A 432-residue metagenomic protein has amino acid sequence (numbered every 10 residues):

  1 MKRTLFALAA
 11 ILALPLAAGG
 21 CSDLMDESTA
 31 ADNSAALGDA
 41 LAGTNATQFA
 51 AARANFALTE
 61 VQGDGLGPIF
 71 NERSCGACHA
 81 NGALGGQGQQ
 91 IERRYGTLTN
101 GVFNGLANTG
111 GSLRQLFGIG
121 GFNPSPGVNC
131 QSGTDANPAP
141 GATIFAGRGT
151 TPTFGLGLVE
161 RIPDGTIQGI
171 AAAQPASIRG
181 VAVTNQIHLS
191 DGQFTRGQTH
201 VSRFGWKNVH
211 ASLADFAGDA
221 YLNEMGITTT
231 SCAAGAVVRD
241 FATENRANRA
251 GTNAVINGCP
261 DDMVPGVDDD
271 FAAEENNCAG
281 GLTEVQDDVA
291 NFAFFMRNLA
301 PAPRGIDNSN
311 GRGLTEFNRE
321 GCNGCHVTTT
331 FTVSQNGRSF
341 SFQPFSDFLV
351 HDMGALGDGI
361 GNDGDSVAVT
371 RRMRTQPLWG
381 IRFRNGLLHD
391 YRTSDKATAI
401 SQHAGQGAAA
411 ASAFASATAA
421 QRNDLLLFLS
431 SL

Functional and structural regions predicted by a protein language model:
M1-L8: Bacterial N-terminal signal peptides that target proteins for export
L8-A17: Bacterial N-terminal signal peptides
C21-L432: Periplasmic c-type cytochrome electron-transfer domains
